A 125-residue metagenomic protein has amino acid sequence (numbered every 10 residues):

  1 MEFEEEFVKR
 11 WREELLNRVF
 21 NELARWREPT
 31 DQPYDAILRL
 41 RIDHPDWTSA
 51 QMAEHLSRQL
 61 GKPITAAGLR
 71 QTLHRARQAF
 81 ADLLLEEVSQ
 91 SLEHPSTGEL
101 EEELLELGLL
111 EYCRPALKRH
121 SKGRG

Functional and structural regions predicted by a protein language model:
M1-G125: Intrinsic, short, N-terminal disordered tails of RNA polymerase sigma-factor systems
